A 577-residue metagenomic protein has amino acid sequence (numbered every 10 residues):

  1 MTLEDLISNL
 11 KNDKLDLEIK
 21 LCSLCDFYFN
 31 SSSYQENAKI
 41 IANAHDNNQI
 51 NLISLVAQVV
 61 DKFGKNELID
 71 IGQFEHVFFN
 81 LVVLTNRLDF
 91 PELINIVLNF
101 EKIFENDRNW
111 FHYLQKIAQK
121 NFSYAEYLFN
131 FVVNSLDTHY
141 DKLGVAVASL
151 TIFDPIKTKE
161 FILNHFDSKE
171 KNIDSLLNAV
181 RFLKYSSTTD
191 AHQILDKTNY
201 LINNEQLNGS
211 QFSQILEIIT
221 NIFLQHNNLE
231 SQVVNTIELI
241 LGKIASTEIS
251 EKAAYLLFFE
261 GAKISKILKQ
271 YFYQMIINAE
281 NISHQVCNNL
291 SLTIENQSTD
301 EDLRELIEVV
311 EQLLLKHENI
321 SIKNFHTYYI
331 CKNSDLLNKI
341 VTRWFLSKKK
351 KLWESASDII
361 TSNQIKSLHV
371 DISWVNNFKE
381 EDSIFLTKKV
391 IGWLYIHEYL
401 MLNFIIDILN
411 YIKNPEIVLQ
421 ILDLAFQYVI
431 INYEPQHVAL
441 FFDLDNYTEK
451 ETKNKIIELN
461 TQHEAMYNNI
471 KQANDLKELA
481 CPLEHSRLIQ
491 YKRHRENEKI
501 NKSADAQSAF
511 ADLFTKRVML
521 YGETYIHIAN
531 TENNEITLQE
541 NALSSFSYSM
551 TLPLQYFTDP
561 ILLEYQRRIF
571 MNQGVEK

Functional and structural regions predicted by a protein language model:
M1-K577: Non-catalytic all-alpha helical scaffold/repeat segments
